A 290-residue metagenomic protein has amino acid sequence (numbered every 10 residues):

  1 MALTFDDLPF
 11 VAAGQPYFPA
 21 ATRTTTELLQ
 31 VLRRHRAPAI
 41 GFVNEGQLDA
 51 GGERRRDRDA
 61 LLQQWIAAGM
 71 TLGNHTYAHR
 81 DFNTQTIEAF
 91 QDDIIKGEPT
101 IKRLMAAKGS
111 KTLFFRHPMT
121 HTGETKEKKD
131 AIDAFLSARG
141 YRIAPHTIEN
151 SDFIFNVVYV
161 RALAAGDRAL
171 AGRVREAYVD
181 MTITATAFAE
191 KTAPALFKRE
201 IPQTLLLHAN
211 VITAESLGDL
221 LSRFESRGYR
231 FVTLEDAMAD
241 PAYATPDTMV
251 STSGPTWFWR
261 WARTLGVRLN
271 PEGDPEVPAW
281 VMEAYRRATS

Functional and structural regions predicted by a protein language model:
M1-T120, L205: Active-site beta->alpha N-cap acidic-glycine motif
T26-L29, D59-Q63, D130-L136, G218-L221: Short amphipathic alpha-helical segments and helix-helix/interface helices
R36, P145, R199, A209-S290: C-terminal domain-boundary segment and adjacent tail
V43, T76, T147, E235-D236: Residue-level recognition of beta-strand->loop/alpha-helix junctions
R55-R58, T86-F90, V158-A162, T245-S251: Short low-complexity, flexible loop/linker segments enriched in glycine and/or proline with clustered acidic
I66-N74, T100-M105, D167-A185, T256-V277: Short, basic, helix/turn surface patches
A68-G69, S137-R142: Glycine-enriched alpha-helix->loop->beta-strand junction motifs that scaffold or abut catalytic
R80-A106, T125-R139, T147-R199, T213-S216: Alpha-helical scaffold elements lining the catalytic groove of polysaccharide deacetylases
